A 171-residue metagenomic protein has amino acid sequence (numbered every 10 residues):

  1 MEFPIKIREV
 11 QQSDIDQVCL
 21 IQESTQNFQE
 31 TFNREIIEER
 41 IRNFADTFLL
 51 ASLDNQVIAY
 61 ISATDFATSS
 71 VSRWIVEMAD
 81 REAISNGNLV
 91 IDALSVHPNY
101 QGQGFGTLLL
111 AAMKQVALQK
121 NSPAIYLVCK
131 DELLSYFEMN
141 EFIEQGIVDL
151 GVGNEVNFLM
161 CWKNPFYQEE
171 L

Functional and structural regions predicted by a protein language model:
P4-V18: A short beta-loop-alpha structural element at the N-terminal edge of CoA-dependent acyl/N-acetyltransferase catalytic
F28-V57, S62-S70, W74-R81: Active-site rim helix/loop that mediates acceptor-substrate recognition in acyltransferases
D46-L50, Y60, A93, Y126 (+1 more regions): Short hydrophobic/aromatic beta-strand element in the GNAT-like acyltransferase core that lines or flanks the acyl-donor
Y60-S95, Q101, L150-V156: Conserved acyl-donor/pantetheine-binding loop and adjacent beta-alpha core of acyl/acetyltransferases and related
Y100, G104-A112: Conserved acetyl-CoA pyrophosphate-binding loop and the N-cap/start of the following alpha-helix in GNAT-like
L110, A117-C129: Conserved GNAT acetyl-CoA-binding A-motif
Q119-N121, D131-E155: Conserved active-site alpha-helix within GNAT-family acetyltransferase domains
K130-D131, L150-L171: C-terminal "cap" of GNAT-fold acetyltransferases
